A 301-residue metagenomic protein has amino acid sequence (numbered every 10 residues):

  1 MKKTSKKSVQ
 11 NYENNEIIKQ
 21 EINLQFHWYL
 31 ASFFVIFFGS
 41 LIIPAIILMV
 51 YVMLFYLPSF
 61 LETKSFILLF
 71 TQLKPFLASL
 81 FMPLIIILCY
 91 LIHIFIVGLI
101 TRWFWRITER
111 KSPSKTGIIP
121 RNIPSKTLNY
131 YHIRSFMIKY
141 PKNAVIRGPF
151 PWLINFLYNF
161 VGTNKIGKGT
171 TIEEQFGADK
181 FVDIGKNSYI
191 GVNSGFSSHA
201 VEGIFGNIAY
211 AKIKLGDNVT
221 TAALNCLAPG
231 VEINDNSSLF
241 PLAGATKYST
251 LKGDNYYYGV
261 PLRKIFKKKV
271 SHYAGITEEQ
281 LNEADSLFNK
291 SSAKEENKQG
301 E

Functional and structural regions predicted by a protein language model:
M1-F156, F160, K268-E301: Terminal amphipathic alpha-helical/low-complexity segments used for targeting or macromolecular assembly
K2-K3, G191-E301: Glycine-rich hexapeptide-repeat left-handed beta-helix
Y90-K115, T163-K180, G185-K186, V192 (+1 more regions): Solvent-exposed, charged interface segments at domain starts and junctions
G98, P113-I118, G167, G216 (+2 more regions): Glycine-centered flexibility motif
Y130-E232, N236: Membrane-proximal soluble helical/coiled-coil segments that couple transmembrane anchors to catalytic or regulatory
